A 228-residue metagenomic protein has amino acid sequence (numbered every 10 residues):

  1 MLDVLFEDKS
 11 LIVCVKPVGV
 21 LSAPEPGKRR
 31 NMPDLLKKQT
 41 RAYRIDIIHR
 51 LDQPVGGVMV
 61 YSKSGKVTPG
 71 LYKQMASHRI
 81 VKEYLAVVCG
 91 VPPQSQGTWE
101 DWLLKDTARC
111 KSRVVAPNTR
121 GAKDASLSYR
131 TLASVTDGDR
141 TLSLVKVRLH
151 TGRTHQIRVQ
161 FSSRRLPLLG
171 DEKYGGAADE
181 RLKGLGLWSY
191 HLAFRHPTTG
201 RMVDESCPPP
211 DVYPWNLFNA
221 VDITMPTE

Functional and structural regions predicted by a protein language model:
M1-E228: RNA pseudouridine synthases
